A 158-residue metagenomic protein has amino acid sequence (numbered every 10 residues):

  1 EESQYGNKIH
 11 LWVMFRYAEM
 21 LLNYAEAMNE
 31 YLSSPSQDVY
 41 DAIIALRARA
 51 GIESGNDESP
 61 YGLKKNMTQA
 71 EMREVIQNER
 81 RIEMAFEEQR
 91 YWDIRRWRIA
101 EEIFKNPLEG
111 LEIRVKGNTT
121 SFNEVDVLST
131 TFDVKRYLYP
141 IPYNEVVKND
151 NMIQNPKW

Functional and structural regions predicted by a protein language model:
E1-W158: Acidic/polar-rich alpha-helix caps and helix-coil junctions
